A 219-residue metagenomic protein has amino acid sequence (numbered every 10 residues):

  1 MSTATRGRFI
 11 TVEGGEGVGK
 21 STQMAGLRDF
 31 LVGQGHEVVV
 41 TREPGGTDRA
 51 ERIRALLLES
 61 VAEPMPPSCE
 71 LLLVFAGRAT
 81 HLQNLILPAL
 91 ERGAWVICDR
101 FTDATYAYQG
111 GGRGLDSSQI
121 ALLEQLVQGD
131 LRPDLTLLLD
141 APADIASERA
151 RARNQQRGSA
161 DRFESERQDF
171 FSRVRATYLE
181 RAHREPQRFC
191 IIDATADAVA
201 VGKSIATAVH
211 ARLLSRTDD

Functional and structural regions predicted by a protein language model:
S2-A4, G26-R28, D144-D219: NTP-dependent small-molecule kinase module
T5-F9: Pre-Walker A (Motif I) flank of P-loop NTPase domains
V12: Hydrophobic anchor at the beta1->P-loop junction of P-loop NTPases
G17: Walker A (P-loop) phosphate-binding loop of P-loop NTPases
K20: Conserved lysine of the Walker
Q23: Hydrophobic positions on the alpha1 helix immediately C-terminal to the Walker A/P-loop
Q34-Q128, F170, S204: ATP-dependent small-molecule kinase phosphotransfer cores that center on conserved nucleotide phosphate-binding segments
T105-A176: A glycine- and Lys/Arg-enriched "phosphate-lid" helix/loop adjacent to the NTP-binding pocket of small-molecule kinases
